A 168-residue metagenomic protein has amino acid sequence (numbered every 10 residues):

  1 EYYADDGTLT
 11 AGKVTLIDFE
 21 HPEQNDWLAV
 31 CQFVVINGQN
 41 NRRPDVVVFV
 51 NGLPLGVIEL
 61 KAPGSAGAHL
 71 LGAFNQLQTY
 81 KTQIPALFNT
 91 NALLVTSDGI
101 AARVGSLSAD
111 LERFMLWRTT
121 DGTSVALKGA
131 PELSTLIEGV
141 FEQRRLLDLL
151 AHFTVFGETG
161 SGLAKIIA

Functional and structural regions predicted by a protein language model:
E1-A168: ATP-dependent helicase/translocase motor core
